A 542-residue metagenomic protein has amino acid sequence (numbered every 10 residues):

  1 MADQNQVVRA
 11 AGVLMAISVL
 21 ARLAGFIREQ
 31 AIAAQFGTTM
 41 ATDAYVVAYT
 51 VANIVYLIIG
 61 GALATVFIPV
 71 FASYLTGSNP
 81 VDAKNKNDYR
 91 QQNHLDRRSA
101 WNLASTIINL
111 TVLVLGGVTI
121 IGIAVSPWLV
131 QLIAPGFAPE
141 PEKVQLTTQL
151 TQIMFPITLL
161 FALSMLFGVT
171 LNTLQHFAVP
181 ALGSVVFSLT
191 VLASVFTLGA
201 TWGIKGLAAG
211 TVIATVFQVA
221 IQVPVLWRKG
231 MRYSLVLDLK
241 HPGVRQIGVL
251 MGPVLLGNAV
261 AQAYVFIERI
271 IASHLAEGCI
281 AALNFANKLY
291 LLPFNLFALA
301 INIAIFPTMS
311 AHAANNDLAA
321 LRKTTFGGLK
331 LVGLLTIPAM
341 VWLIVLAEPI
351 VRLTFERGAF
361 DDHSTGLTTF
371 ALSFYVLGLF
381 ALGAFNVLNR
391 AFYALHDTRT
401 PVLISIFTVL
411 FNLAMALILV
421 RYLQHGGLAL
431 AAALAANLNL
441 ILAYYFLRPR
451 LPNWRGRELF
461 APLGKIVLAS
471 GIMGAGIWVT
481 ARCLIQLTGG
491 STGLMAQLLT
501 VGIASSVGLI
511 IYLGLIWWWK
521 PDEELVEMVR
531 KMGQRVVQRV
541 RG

Functional and structural regions predicted by a protein language model:
M1-G542: Membrane-embedded alpha-helical bundles of multi-pass transporters/translocases, especially carrier/permease families
